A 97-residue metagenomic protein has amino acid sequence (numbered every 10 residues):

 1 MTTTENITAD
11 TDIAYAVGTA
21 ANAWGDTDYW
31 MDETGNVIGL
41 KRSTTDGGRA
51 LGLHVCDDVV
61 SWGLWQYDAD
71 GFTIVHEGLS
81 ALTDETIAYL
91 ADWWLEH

Functional and structural regions predicted by a protein language model:
T2-T45, F72: Negatively charged, low-complexity tracts enriched in Asp/Glu with abundant Ser/Thr
A16-G18, N22-W24, V55-D58, E85-I87: Intrinsically disordered, low-complexity regions enriched in Ser/Pro/Gly/Gln/His and often acidic
Y29, V37-L40, L51-L53, V60-L64 (+1 more regions): Hydrophobic beta-strand residues in large extracellular and virion-surface proteins
G47-A81: Intrinsically disordered, low-complexity regulatory segments enriched in Ser/Thr/Pro and charged residues
R49, W93-W94: Short hotspots in intrinsically disordered terminal tails
S80-W93: Short, compact, well-ordered microdomains
